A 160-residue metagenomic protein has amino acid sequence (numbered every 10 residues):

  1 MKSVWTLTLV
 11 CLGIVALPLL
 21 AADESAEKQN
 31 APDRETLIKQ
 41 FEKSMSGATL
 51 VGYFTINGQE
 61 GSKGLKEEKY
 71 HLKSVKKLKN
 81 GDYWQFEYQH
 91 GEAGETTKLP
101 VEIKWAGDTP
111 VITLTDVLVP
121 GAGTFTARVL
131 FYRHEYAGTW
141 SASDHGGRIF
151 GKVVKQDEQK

Functional and structural regions predicted by a protein language model:
M1-L9: Bacterial N-terminal signal peptides that target proteins for export
T8-P18: Bacterial N-terminal signal peptides
L19-E24: Boundary at the C-terminal end of the N-terminal hydrophobic targeting segment
K28-D33: Short linear interaction motifs
E35-I38, S44, A48-K160: Central antiparallel beta-sheet cores of small beta-barrel/beta-sandwich binding domains
